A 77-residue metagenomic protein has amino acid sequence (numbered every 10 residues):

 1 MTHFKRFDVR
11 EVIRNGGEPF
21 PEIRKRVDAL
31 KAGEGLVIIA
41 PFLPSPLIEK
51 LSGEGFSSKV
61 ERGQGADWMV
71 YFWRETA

Functional and structural regions predicted by a protein language model:
M1-L30: An N-terminal amphipathic alpha-helical segment
T2-E11, E49, G53-E54, T76: Intrinsically disordered, low-complexity terminal tails/loops enriched in metal-binding residues
D8, V37, Y71-W73: Generic structural detector for well-ordered beta-strands
N15-G17, I38, P46, A66: Residues in flexible loops and secondary-structure boundaries
V37-V60: Short, structured protein-protein interaction patches enriched in aromatics and acidic/basic residues, typified by
G55, K59-A77: C-terminal edge-of-domain segments
